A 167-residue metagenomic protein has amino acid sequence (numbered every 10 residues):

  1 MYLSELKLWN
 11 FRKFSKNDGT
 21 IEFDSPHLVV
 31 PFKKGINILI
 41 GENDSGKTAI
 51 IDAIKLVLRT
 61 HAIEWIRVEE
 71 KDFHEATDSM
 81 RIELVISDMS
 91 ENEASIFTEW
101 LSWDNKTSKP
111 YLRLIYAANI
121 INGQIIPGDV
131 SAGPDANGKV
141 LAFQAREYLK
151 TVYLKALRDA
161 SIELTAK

Functional and structural regions predicted by a protein language model:
M1-R59, E70-D72: Pre-Walker A-like glycine/lysine-rich segment at the N-terminus of P-loop NTPase domains
K7-W9, P31, E83-S87, I115-A117: Residue-level recognition of well-ordered beta-strand positions that form the cores of beta-sheet-rich folds across
K16, E70, E75, A156-I162: Generic structural "secondary-structure junction" signal
P31-K34, W65, G133-D135: Short, glycine/acidic-rich beta->alpha junctions
I40-T48, E75-S79, Y111-A118: A broad, low-specificity signal for short, low-complexity segments enriched in glycine/proline and polar/charged
I51-T107: Conserved P-loop NTP-binding catalytic core
R81, M89-K167: Electropositive, glycine-dotted interaction segments that contact anionic polymers or phosphate-rich ligands
